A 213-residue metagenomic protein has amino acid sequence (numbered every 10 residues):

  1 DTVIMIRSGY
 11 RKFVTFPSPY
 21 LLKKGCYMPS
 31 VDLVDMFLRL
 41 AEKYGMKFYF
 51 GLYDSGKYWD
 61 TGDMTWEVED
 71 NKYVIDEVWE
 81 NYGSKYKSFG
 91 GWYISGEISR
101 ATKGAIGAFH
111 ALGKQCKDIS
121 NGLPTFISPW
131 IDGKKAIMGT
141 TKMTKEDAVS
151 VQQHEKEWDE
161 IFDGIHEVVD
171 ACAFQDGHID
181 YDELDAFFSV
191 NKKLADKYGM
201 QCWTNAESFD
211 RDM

Functional and structural regions predicted by a protein language model:
D1-M213: Glycan-processing catalytic domains of CAZymes
